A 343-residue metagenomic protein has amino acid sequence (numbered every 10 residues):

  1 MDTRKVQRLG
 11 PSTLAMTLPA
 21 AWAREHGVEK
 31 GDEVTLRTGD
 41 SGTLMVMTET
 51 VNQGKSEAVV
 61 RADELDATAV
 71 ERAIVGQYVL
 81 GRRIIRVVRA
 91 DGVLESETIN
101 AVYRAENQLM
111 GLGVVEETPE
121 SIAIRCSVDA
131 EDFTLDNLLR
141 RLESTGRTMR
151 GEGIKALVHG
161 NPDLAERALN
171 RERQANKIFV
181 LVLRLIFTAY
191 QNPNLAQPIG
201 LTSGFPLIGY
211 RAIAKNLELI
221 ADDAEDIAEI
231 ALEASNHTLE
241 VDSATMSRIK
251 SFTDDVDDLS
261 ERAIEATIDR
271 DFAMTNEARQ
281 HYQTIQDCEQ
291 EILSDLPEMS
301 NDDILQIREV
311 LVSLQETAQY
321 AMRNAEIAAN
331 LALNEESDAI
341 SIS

Functional and structural regions predicted by a protein language model:
D2-V6, P11-T13, T17-V34, T38 (+1 more regions): Cytosolic, long alpha-helical scaffolding segments
